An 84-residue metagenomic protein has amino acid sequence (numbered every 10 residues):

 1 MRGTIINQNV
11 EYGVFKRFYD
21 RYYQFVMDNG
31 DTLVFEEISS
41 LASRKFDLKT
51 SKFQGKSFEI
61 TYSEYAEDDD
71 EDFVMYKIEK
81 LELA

Functional and structural regions predicted by a protein language model:
G3-Y23: Structural detector for short beta-strands of small beta-barrel domains
I5, K52-Q54, D72-F73: A generic structural micro-feature
V10-Y12, E59, M75: Conserved beta-strand residues within beta-sheet cores
F18-S40: OB-fold (S1/OB) nucleic-acid-binding surfaces
L33-V34, A42-K45, D68: A short local loop/turn or secondary-structure capping micro-motif enriched for an aromatic residue
S40-S43, K49, K80-A84: Single-stranded RNA-binding regions, centering on S1/OB-family and related RNA-binding modules
S43-E59: Short nucleic-acid-contacting surface segments enriched for D/E, G, S/T with interspersed K/R
S63-A84: OB-fold/S1-family single-stranded nucleic acid-binding modules
